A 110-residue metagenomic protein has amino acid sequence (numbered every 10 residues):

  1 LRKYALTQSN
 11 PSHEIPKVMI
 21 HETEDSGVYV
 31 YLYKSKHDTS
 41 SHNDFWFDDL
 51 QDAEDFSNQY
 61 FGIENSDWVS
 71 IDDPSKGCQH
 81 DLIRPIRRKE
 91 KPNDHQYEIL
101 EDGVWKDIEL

Functional and structural regions predicted by a protein language model:
L1-T7: Short, hydrophobic/aromatic-rich segments at coil-to-beta transitions
R2, G27-Y31, H95: Intrinsically disordered, low-complexity segments enriched in small/polar residues
Q8, I20-E22, L32-K34, N65 (+2 more regions): Surface-exposed beta-strand edges and flanking loops
N10-S12: A short catalytic or substrate-binding loop motif that flags glycine-/basic-rich loops and adjacent residues that bind
E14-S41: Short aromatic-glycine-(Arg/Gly/Cys) micro-motifs in beta-strand/loop hairpins
H42-L110: Mixed-charge, Lys/Arg-enriched low-complexity segments
